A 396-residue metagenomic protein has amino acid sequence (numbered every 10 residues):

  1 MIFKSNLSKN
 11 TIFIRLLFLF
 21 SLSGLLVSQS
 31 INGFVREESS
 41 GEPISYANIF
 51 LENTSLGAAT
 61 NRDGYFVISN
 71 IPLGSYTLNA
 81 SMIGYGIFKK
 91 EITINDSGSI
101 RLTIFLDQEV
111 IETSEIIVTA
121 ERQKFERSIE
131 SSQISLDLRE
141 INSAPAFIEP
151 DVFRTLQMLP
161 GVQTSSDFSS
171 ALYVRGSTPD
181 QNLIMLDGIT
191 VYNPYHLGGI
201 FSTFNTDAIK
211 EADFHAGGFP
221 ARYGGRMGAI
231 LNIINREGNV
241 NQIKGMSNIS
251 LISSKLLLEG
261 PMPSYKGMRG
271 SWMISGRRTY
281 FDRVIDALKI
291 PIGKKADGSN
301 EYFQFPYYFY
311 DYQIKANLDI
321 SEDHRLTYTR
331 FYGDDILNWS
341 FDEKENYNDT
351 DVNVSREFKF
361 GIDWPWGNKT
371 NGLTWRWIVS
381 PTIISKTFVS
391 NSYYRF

Functional and structural regions predicted by a protein language model:
V27-T119: Periplasm-facing N-terminal accessory domains of Gram-negative outer-membrane beta-barrel systems
Y65, E115, F153, A171 (+8 more regions): Membrane-embedded beta-strand positions in outer-membrane beta-barrel channels/transporters
G86, D96, R101, E115 (+3 more regions): Periplasmic N-terminal accessory/gating domains of Gram-negative outer-membrane beta-barrel systems
Q123, P179, I189-V191, R236 (+5 more regions): Structural signature of outer-membrane beta-barrel domains
D137-L138, P194, F214-H215, G238-N241 (+3 more regions): Extracytoplasmic loops and strand-loop junctions of Gram-negative outer membrane beta-barrel proteins
G199-S202, K210-P220, A229-P261, S271-R278 (+2 more regions): Short strand-turn segments of transmembrane beta-barrel domains in outer membranes, especially the first one or two
I252-R278, K295-S340, D363-V389: Transmembrane beta-barrel wall of Gram-negative outer-membrane proteins
I285-P291, T329, G333, W339-V354 (+2 more regions): Outer-membrane beta-barrel translocator domains and adjoining extracellular loop/strand segments of Gram-negative
